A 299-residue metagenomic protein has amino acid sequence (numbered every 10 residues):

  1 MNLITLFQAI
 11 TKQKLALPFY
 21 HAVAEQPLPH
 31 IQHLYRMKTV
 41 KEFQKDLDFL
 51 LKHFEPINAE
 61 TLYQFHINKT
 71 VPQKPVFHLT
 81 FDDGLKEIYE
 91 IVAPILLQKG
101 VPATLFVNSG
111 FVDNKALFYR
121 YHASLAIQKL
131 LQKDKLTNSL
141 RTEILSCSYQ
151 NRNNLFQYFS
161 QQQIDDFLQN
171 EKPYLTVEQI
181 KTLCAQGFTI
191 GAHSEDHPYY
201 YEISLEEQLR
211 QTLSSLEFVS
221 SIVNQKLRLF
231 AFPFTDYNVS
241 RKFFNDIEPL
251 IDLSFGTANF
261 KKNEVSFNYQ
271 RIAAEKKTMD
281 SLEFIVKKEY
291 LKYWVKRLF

Functional and structural regions predicted by a protein language model:
M1-T80, E87, F118-L125, E202-F299: C-terminal active-site subregion of NodB/CE4 polysaccharide deacetylases
I4-T5, E42, E90, D134 (+2 more regions): Hydrophobic transmembrane signal anchors and adjacent membrane-proximal interface regions, especially in viral
P18, L97-N238, N263-Y269: Metal-dependent polysaccharide deacetylase catalytic core of the NodB/CE4 family, i.e., the active-site-bearing domain
K45-H53, I95-K99, Q186: A short, Lys/Arg-enriched amphipathic alpha-helix followed by its capping loop at the start of a domain
D46, V92, T176-Q179, F243: Residues within well-ordered alpha-helices
V76-T80, V92, L97: Glycine-rich active-site/cofactor-binding loop and its immediate structural neighborhood
D82-G84, Y89, K99, T104: Conserved beta-strand->loop/alpha-helix structural units within folded catalytic cores of enzymes with alpha/beta
